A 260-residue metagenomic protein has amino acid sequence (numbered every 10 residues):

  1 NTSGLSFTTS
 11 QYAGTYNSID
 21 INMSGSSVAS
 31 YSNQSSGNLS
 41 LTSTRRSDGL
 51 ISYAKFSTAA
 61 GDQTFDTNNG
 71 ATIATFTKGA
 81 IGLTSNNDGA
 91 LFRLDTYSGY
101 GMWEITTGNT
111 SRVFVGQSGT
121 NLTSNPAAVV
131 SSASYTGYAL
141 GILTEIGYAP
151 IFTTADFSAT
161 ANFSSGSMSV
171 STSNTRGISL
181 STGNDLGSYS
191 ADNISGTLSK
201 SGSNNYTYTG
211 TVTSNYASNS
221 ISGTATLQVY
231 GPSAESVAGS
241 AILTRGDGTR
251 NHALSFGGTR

Functional and structural regions predicted by a protein language model:
N1-R260: Mature soluble binding/inhibitory domains
